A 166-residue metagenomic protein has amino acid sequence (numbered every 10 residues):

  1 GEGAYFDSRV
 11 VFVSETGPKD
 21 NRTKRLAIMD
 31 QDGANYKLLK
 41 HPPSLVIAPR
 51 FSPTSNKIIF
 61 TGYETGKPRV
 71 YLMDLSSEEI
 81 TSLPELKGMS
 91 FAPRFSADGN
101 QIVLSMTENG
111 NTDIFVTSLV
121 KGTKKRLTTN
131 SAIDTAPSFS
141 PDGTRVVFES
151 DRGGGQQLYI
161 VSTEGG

Functional and structural regions predicted by a protein language model:
G1-M29, Y36: C-terminal/domain-edge helix-coil "capping" segments
A4-F6, P53-T54, A97-D98, P141-D142: Residue-level detector of Asp-centered blade-edge/turn motifs that repeat once per structural unit in beta-propeller
V10, I58-I59, G99-V103, G143-V147: Hydrophobic beta-strand positions that form the internal "hydrophobic ladder" of WD40/Gbeta-like beta-propeller blades
E15-R25, H41-S44, T61-V70, E85-M89 (+3 more regions): A flexible loop/linker signature enriched in serine peptidases of the S9 family
A27-D32, A48, A92: Pre-Walker A segment
D30-A34, D74-E78, S118-G122, S162-G165: Short loop/turn segments that connect beta-strands within beta-propeller blades
N35-K40, E79-P84, T123-T128: A short beta-strand motif characteristic of beta-propeller blades
